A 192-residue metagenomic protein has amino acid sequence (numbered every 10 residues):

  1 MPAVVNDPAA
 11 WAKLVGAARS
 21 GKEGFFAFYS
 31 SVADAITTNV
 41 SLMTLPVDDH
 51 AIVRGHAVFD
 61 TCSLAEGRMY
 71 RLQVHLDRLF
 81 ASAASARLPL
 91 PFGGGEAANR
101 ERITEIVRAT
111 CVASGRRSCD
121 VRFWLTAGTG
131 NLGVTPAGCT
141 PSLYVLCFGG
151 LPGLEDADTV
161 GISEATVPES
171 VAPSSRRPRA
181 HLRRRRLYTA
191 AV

Functional and structural regions predicted by a protein language model:
M1-G94, E105-A109, V134-V192: Helix-start/capping segments and mature chain N-termini
G93-R108, S118-L132: Short, glycine/charge-rich beta-strand/loop segments that flank catalytic centers and engage negatively charged groups
